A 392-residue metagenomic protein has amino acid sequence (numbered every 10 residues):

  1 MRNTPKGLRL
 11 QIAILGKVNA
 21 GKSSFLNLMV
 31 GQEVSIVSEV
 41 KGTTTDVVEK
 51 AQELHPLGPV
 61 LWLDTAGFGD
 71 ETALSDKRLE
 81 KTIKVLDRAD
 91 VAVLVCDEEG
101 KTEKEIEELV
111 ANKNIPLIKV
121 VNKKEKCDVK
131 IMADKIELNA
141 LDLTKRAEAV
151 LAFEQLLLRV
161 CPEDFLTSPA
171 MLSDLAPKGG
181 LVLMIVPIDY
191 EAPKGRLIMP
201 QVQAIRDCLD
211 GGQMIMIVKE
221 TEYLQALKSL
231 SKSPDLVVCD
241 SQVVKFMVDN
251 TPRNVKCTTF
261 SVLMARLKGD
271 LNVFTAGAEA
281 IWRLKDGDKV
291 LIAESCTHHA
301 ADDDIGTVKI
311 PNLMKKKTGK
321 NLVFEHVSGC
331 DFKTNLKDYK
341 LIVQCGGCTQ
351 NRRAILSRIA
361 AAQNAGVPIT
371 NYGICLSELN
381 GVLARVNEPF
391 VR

Functional and structural regions predicted by a protein language model:
M1-D76, E80, K84-D87: Conserved G1/Walker A P-loop phosphate-binding module
I12, V182, D288-V290: Conserved hydrophobic helix-helix packing surfaces used for dimerization/oligomerization
K17-S23, K194-R392: C-terminal effector/interaction modules appended to NTPase cores
E39, F68-L74, C96-E99, V160-E163 (+3 more regions): Short, flexible loop segments at the rims of nucleotide/cofactor-binding pockets, characterized by
K50-G58, A73-L143, A170, D174 (+4 more regions): Conserved C-terminal guanine-recognition region of P-loop GTPase G domains, centered on the G4
T65, V95-E99, I115-I131, I136-E148 (+7 more regions): G-domain G4 guanine-recognition motif of GTPases
N112-D174, L181-L183, G212-M214, V218-T221 (+5 more regions): Canonical P-loop GTPase G-domain recognition
L175-Q201: Long, well-ordered amphipathic alpha-helical subdomains in the mid-to-C-terminal portions of large enzyme subunits
